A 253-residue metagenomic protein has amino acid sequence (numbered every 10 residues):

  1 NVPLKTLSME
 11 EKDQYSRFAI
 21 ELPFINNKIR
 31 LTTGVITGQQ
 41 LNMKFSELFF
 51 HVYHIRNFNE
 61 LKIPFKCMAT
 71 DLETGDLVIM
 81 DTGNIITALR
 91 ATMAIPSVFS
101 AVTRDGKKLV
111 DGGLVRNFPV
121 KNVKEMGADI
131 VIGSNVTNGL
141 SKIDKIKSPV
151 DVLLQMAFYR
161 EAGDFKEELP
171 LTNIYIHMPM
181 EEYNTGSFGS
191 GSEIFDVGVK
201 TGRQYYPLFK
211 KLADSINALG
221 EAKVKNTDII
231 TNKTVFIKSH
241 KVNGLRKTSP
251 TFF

Functional and structural regions predicted by a protein language model:
N1-F253: Patatin-like phospholipase
